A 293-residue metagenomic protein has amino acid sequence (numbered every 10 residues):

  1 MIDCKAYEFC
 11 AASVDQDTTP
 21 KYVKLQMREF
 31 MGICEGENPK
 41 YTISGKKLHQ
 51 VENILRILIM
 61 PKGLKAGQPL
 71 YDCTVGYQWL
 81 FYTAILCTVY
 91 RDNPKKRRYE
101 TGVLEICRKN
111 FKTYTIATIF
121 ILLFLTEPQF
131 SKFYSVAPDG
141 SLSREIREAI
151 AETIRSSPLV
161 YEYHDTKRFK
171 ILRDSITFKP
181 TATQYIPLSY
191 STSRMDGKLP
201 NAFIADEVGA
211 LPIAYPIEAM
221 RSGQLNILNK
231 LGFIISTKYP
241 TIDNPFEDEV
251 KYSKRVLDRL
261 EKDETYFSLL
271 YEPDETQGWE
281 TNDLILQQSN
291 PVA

Functional and structural regions predicted by a protein language model:
M1-A293: Phosphate/NTP-binding elements of NTP-utilizing enzymes
